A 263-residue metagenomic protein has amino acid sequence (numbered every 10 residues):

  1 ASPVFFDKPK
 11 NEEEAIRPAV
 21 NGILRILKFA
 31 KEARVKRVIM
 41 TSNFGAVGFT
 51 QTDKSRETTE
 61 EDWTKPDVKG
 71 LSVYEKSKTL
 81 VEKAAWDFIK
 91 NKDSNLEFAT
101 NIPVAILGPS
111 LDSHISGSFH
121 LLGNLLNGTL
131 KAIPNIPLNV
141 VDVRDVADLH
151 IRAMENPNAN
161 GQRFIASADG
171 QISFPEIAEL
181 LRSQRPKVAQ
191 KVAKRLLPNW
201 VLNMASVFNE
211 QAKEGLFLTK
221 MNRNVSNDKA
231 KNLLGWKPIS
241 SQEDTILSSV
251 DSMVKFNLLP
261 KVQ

Functional and structural regions predicted by a protein language model:
A1, I39-S42, I102-V104, S167: Active-site beta-alpha turn of Rossmann-fold NAD(P)-dependent dehydrogenases/reductases
A1-N21: NAD(P)H-binding glycine-rich loop region in Rossmannoid oxidoreductase-like domains and their noncatalytic homologs
K8-P9, K65-G70, D112-S113, H120-D145: A conserved pocket-lining segment of Rossmann-fold NAD(P)-dependent short-chain dehydrogenase/reductase
N43-G70, N127: Active-site "gating" loop of Rossmann-like NAD(P)-dependent oxidoreductase/epimerase domains
V68-A99: Active-site Tyr-X1-5-Lys
K92-L96, G108-L121, A153-F164, V188: Glycine/proline-rich active-site loop of Rossmann-fold NAD(P)-dependent oxidoreductases
L149-E214, S241, I246-Q263: Mid/C-terminal beta-alpha module of Rossmann-like enzyme folds, strongest in SDR-family dehydrogenases/epimerases
M204-G235: Conserved C-terminal active-site "lid" loop/helix of NAD(P)H-dependent oxidoreductases that clamps the redox cofactor
